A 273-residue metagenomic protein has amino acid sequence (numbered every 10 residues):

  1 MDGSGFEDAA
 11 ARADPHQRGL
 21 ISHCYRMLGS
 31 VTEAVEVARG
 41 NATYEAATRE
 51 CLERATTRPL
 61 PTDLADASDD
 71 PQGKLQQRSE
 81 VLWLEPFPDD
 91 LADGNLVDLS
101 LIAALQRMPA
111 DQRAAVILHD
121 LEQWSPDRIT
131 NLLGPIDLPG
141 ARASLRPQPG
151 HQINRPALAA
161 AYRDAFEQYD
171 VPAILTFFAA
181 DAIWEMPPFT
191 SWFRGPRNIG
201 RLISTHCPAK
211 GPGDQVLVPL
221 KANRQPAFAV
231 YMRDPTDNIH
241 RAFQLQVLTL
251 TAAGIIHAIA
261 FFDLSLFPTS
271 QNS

Functional and structural regions predicted by a protein language model:
M1-S22, S30-V35: A short, charge-rich alpha-helical start-of-domain segment used by transcription regulators
E7, A11, G29, D63-L75 (+5 more regions): C-terminal and inter-domain tail/linker signature
Q17, R39-G73: Σ70-family region 2.3-2.4 aromatic/basic alpha-helix that recognizes the −10 promoter and nucleates DNA melting
L20, C24, A34-A47, I129 (+1 more regions): Short, small-hydrophobic-rich alpha-helical interface motif
H23, M27, E50, R54 (+1 more regions): Short alpha-helical functional segments enriched in proximate histidine and acidic residues
E33-E36, E53, D120, D170: Acidic active-site catalytic centers that drive phospho-/nucleotidyl reactions and related ester hydrolyses
R49, E53, Q123, W184: Active-site micro-motifs of SAM-dependent methyltransferase domains
